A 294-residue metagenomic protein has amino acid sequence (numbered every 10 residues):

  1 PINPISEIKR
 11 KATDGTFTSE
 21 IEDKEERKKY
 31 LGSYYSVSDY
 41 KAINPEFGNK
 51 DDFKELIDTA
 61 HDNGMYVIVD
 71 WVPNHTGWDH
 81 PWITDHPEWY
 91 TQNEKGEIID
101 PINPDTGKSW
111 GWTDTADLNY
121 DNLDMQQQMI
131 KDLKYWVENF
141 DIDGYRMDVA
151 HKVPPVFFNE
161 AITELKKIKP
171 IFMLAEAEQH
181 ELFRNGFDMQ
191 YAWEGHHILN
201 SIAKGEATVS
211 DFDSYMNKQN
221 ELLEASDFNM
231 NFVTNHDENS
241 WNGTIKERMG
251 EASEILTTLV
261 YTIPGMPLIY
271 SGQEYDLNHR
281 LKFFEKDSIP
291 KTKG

Functional and structural regions predicted by a protein language model:
P1, V67-V69, Y145, M173-A175 (+3 more regions): Hydrophobic faces of well-ordered beta-strands that scaffold small-molecule active sites in alpha/beta enzyme cores
P1-K9, D70-H80, D148-P154, E176-E181 (+1 more regions): Short, solvent-exposed turn/loop segments enriched in Gly/Ser/Thr/Pro and often Arg
I2-F140, A161-K167: Substrate-binding/active-site clefts of carbohydrate-active enzymes
Y34-K50, G111-Q126, D143-K152, H196-A207 (+2 more regions): The substrate-binding groove and active-site-proximal loops of carbohydrate-active enzymes, especially glycoside
Y40, A60, D70, M129 (+6 more regions): Conserved, mostly hydrophobic/aromatic
D132, E138, D148-N229, L259 (+1 more regions): Active-site-proximal helices and loops of the catalytic beta/alpha 8
S253-I255: Conserved interdomain hinge at the start of the Helicase C-terminal
T257-N278: Substrate-binding cleft of secreted/luminal carbohydrate-active enzymes
